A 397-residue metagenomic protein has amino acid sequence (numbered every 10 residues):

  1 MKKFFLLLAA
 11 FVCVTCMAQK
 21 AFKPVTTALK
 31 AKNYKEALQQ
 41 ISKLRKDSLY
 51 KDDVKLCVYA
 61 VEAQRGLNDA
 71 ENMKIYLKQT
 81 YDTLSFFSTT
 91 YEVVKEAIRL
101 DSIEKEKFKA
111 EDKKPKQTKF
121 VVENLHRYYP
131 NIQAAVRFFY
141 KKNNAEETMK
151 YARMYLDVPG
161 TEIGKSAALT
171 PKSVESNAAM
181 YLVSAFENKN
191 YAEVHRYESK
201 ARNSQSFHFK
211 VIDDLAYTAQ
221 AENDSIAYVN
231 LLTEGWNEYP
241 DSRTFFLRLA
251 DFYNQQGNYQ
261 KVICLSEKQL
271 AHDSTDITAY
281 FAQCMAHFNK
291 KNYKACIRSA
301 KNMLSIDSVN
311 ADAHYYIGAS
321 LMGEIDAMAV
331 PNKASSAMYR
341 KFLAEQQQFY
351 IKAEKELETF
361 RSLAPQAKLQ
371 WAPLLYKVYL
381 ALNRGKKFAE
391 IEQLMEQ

Functional and structural regions predicted by a protein language model:
Q19-T83: Start-of-domain marker
P24, A60, L67, Y128 (+8 more regions): Structural register within alpha-helical repeat arrays
A37, T90-V93, T148, V194 (+6 more regions): Single-residue signature of alpha-solenoid repeat helices
L44, L100, Y155, K200-A201 (+5 more regions): Canonical positions in the second alpha-helix
D47-L49, I103, V158, S204 (+4 more regions): Structural marker of alpha-solenoid helical repeat scaffolds
K51-D53, E162, H208, S242 (+3 more regions): Residue-level recognition of tetratricopeptide repeat
L56, G164-S166, N177, V211 (+4 more regions): TPR alpha-solenoid repeat register
R65-K142, V158-S176, G323-E356: Short coil/linker segments at helix-helix boundaries
